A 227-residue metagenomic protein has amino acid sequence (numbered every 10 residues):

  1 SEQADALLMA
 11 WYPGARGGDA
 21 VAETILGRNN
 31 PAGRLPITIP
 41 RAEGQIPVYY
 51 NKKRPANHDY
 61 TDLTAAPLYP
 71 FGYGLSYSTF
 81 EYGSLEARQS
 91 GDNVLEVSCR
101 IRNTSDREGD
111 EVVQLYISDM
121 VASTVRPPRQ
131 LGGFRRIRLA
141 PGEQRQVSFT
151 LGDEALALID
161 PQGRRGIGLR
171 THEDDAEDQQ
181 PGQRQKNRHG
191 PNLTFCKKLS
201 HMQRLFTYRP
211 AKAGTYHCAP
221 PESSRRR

Functional and structural regions predicted by a protein language model:
S1-D110, Y116-M120, A176: Secreted, periplasmic, or luminal enzymes acting at the cell surface/secretory milieu
G91, P141, G168-L169: Surface-exposed loops/turns
E108-L115, P127, I159-P161: Short, hydrophobic/aromatic beta-strand segments
S123-I159: Intrinsically disordered, low-complexity Pro/Gly/Ser/Thr-rich segments with frequent PxxP/GP/PP motifs and embedded
G152-A176: Terminal connector regions
D175-H189: Short, charge-rich patches within N-terminal targeting peptides
A219-R226: Short, intrinsically disordered C-terminal tails of secreted or membrane-associated proteins
